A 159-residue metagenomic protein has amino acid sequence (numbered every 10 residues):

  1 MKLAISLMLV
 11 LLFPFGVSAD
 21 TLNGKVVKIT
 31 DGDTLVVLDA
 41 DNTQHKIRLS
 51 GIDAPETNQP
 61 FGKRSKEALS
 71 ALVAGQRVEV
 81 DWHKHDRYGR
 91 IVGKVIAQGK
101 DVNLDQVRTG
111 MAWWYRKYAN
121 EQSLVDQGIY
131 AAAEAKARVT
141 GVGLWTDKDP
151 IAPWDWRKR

Functional and structural regions predicted by a protein language model:
K2-R159: Small beta-barrel nucleic-acid-binding modules, primarily SNase/OB-fold domains and secondarily Tudor-like barrels
